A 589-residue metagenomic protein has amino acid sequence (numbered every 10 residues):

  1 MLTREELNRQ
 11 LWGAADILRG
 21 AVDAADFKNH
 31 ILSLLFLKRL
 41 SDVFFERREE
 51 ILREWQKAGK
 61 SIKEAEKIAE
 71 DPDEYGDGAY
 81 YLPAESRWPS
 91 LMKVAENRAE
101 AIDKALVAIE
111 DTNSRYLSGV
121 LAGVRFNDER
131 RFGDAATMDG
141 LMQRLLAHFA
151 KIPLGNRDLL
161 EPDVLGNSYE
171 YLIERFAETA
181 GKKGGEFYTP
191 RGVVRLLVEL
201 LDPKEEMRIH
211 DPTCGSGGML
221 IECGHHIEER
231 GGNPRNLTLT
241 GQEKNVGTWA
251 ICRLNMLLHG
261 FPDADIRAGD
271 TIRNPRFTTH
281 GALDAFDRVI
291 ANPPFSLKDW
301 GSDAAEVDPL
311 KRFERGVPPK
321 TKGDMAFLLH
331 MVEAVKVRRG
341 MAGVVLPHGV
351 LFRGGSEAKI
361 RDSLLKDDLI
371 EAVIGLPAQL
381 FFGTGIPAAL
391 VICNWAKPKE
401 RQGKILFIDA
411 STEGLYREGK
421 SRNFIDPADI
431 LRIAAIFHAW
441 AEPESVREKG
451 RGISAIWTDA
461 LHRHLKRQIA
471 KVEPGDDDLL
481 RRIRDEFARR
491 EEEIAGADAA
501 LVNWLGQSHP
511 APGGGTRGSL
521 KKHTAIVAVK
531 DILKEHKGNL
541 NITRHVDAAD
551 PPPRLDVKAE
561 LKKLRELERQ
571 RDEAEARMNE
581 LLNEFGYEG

Functional and structural regions predicted by a protein language model:
M1-E205, R267-R276, G375-A378, Q402-D409 (+3 more regions): Non-catalytic, mostly N-terminal accessory regions of nucleic-acid modification and defense proteins
Q10, I17, F27-R39, I266 (+1 more regions): Conserved Class I SAM-dependent methyltransferase catalytic core
F44, I227-G231, V335: Active-site catalytic pocket residues across diverse enzymes, especially alpha/beta-hydrolases
T179, E186, T278-G281, V332-V335 (+1 more regions): Replace "in large, NTP-powered and nucleic-acid-processing enzymes" with "in large, NTP-powered factors and other
K183-A291, S296-V307, K311-G316, M325-A326 (+3 more regions): Conserved S-adenosyl-L-methionine
A285-F286, D308, K322-D324, R339-P347 (+7 more regions): Active-site lining segments that contact anionic ligands and/or coordinate catalytic metals
M341-F352, D362, E371-R422, R447 (+1 more regions): Substrate-binding/catalytic lobe of Class I Rossmann-like enzymes that use SAM or dcSAM, i.e., the mid-to-C-terminal
E413-R447: C-terminal accessory region of radical SAM enzymes
